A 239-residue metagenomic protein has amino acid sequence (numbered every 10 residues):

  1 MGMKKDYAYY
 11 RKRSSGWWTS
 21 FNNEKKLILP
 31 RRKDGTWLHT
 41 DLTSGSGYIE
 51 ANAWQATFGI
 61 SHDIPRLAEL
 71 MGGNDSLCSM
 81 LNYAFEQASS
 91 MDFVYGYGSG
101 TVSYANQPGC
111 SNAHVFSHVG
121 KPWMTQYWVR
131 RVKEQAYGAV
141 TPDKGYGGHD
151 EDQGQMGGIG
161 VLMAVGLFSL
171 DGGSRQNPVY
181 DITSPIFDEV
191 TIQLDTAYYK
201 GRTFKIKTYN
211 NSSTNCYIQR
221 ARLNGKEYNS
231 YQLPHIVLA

Functional and structural regions predicted by a protein language model:
M1-K205, I236-V237: Active-site core of glycosidic bond-cleaving carbohydrate-active enzymes
T183-F187, S213-I218: Short coil-to-beta strand junction motifs in C2/discoidin
D195-A197, Y209-N211, K226: Short, loop-centered acidic/histidine patches that primarily coordinate divalent metals
K200-G201, K226-Y231: Surface-exposed loop/edge segments in extracytoplasmic proteins
T203-S213: Short aromatic-glycine motifs in intrinsically disordered, low-complexity regions
K207, C216-I218, L233: C-terminal/peripheral segments of proteins
R220-K226: Short strand-turn-strand beta-turns centered on an Asx-Gly dipeptide
N229-A239: Extended acidic/polar, glycine-enriched regions that form or flank non-catalytic beta-rich accessory modules
